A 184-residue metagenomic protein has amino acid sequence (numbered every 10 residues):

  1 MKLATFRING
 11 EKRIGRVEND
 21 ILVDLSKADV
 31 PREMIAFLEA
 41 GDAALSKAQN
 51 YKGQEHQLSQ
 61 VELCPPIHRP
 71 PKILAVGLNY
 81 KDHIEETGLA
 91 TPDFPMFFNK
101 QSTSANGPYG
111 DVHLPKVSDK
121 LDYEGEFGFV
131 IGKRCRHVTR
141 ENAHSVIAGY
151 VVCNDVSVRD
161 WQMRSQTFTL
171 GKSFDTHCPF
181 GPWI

Functional and structural regions predicted by a protein language model:
M1-P95: N-terminal non-catalytic cap/leader segment that marks the start of a structured domain
P70-A75, N79-I184: Glycine-enriched loop-and-adjacent helix/strand subsegments that border the catalytic/binding cleft of enzyme cores
